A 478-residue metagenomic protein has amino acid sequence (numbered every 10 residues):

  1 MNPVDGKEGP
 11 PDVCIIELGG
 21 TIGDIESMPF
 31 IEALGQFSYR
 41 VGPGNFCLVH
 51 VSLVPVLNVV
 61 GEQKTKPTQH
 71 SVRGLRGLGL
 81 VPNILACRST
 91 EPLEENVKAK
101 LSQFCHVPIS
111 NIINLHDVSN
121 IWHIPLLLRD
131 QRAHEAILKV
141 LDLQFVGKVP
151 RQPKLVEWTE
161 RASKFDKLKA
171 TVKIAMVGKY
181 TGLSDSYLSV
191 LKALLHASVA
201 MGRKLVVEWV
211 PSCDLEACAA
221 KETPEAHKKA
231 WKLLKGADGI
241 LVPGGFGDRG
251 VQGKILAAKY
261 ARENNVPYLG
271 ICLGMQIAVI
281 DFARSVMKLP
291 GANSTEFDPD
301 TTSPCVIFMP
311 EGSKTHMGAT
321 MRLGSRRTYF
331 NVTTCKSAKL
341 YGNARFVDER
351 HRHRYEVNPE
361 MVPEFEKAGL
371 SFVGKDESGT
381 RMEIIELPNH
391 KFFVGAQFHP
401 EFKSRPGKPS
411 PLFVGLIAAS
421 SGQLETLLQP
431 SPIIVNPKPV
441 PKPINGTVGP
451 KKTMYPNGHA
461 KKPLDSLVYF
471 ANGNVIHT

Functional and structural regions predicted by a protein language model:
M1-K391, Q397-T478: N-terminal beta1-alpha1 cap of cysteine-dependent amidohydrolase-like domains
